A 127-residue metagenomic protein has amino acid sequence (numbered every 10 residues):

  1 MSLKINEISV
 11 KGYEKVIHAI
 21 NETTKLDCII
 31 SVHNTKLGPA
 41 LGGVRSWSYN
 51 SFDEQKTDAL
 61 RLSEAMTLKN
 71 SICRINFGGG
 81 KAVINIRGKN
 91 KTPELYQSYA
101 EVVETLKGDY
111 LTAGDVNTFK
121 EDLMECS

Functional and structural regions predicted by a protein language model:
M1-S127: N-terminal ligand-binding/catalytic initiation module
